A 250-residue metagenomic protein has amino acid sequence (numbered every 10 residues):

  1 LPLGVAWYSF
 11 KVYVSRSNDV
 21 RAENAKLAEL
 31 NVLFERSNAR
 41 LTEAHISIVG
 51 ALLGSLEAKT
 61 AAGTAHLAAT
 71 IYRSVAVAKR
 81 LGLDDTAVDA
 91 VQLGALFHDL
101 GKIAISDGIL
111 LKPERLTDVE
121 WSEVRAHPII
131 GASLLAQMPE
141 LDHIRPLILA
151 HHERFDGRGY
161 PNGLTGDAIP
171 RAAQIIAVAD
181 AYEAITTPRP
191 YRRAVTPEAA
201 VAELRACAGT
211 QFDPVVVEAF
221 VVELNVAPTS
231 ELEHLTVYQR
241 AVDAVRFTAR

Functional and structural regions predicted by a protein language model:
L1-N18: Membrane-embedded alpha-helical segments, specifically the hydrophobic cores of selected transmembrane helices
V5-A6, E35, L41-T42, V49 (+3 more regions): Short, flexible segments with low predicted structural confidence
V14-S17, R21, A25-E35, A39-T42 (+3 more regions): Signal-transmission coiled-coil "S-helix" linker that connects upstream sensory/regulatory modules
L53, E57-R250: Metal-dependent catalytic cores of enzymes that make or break cyclic nucleotides and related phosphoester linkages
